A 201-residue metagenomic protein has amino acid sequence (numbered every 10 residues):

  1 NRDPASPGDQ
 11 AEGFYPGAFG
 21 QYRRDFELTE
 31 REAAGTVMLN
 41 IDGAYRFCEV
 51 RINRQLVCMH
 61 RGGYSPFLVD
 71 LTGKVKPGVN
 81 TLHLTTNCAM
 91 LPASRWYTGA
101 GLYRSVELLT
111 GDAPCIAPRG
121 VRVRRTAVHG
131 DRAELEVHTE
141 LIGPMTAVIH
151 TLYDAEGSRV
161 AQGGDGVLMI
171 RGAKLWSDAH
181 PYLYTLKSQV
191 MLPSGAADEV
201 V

Functional and structural regions predicted by a protein language model:
R2-G13: Surface-exposed, low-complexity/disordered Ser/Thr/Gly/Pro/Asn-rich loops and linkers
A11-P16, R125-G130, K174-A179: Short, solvent-exposed beta-strand/turn "edge" segments of beta-rich domains on protein surfaces
E12-P118, G143-M145, R159, V200-V201: Accessory beta-strand-rich segments of carbohydrate-active enzymes
L28, I41, L71, T86 (+4 more regions): Hydrophobic residues in beta-strands and at strand termini
V75-V79, H138-V201: Extended acidic/polar, glycine-enriched regions that form or flank non-catalytic beta-rich accessory modules
A113-G143: Surface beta-strand/loop "capping" patches
